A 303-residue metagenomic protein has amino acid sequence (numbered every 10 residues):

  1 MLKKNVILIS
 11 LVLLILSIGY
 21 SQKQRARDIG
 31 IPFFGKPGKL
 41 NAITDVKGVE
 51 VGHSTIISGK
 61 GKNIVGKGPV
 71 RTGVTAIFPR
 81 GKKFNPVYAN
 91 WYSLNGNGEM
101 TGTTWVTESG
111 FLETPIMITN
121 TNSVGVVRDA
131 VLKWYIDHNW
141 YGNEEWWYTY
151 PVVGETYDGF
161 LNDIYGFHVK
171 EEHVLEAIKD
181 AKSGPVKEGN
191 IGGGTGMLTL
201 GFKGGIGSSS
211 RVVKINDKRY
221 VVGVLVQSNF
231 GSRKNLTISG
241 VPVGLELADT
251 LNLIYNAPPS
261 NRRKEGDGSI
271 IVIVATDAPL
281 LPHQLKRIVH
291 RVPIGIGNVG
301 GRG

Functional and structural regions predicted by a protein language model:
M1-K23: Bacterial Sec-dependent N-terminal signal peptides
Q22-G303: Alpha/propeptide regions of enzymes that mature by internal proteolysis
